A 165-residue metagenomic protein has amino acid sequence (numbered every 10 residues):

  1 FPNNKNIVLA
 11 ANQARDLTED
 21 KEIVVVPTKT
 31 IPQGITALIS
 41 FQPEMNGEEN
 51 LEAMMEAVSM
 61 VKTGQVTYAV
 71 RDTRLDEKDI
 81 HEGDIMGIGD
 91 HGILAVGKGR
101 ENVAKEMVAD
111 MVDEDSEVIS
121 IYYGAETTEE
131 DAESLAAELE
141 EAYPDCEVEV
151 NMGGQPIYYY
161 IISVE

Functional and structural regions predicted by a protein language model:
F1-E165: N-terminal loops that bind phosphate or other acidic moieties and the adjacent beta-alpha structural core
